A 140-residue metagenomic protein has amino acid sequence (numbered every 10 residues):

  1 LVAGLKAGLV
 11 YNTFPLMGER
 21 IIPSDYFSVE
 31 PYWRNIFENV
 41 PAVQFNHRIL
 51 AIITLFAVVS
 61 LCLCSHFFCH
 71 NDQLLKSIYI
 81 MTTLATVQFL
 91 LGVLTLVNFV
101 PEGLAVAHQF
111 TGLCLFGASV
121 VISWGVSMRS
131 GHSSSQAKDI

Functional and structural regions predicted by a protein language model:
L1-I140: Polytopic transmembrane helical bundles with strong interfacial aromatic enrichment
